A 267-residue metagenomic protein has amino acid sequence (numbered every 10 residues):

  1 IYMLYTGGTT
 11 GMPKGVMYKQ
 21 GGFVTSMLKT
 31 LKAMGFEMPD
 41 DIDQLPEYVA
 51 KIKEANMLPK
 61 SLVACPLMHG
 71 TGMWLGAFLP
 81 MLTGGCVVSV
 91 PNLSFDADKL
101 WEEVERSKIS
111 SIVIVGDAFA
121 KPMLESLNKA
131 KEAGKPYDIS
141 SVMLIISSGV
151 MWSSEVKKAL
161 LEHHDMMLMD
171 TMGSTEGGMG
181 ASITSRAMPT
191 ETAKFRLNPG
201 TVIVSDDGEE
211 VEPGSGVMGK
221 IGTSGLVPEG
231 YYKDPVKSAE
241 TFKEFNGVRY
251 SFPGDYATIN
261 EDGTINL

Functional and structural regions predicted by a protein language model:
I1, K60-V63, I221-G222: Short, well-ordered beta-strand segments
I1-D41: Conserved AMP-binding A3 loop
G8, L82-G85, I109-I114, L124-T192 (+3 more regions): Gly/Ser/Thr-rich phosphate-binding loop
K14-M17, C86-L93, M169: Short beta-strand->loop structural element characteristic of the AMP-binding/adenylate-forming
V24-A64, M68-V113, S126, A130-K131: Conserved AMP-binding/adenylation subdomain of ANL enzymes
V63-A64, V90-P91, I114, I146-S148 (+4 more regions): Thr-Gly-centered strand-to-loop micro-motif
K220-L267: Conserved ATP-binding/catalytic segment of the ANL
